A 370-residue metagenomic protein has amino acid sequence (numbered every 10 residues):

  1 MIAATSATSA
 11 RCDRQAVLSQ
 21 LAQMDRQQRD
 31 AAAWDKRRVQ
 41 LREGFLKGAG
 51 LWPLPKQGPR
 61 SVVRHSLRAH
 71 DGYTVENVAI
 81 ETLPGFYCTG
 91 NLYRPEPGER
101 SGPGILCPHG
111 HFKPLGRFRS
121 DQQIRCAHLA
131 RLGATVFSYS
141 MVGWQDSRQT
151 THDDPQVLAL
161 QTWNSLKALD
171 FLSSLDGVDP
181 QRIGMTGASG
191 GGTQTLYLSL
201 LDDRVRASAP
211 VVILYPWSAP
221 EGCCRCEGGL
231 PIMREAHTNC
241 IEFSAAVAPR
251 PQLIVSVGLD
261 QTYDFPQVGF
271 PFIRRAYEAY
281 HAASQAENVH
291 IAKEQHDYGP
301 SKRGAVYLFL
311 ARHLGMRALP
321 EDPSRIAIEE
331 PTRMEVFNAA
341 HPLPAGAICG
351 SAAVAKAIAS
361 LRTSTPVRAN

Functional and structural regions predicted by a protein language model:
M1-Y87, A248, V255-N370: Alpha/beta-hydrolase-fold serine-hydrolase catalytic core, especially in secreted/extracellular enzymes
E96-G177, I213-G229: Cap/lid segment of the alpha/beta-hydrolase catalytic domain
S101-P103, L132-T135, D179-R182, D203-A207 (+2 more regions): Loop/turn elements at helix/coil->beta-strand transitions in domains of secreted/extracellular proteins
S140, T186, V211-V212, I291: Alpha/beta-hydrolase-fold catalytic nucleophile elbow
S174-G177, Y197-R204, A246-A248: Alpha-helix C-terminal capping segments
G177-S189: Alpha/beta-hydrolase fold nucleophile elbow
G187-S199: Glycine-rich nucleophile elbow surrounding the catalytic serine of serine-hydrolase chemistry
R204-R250, V257-F270, A276-A282: Mobile cap/lid helix-loop segments that gate and shape the active-site cleft of serine hydrolases
